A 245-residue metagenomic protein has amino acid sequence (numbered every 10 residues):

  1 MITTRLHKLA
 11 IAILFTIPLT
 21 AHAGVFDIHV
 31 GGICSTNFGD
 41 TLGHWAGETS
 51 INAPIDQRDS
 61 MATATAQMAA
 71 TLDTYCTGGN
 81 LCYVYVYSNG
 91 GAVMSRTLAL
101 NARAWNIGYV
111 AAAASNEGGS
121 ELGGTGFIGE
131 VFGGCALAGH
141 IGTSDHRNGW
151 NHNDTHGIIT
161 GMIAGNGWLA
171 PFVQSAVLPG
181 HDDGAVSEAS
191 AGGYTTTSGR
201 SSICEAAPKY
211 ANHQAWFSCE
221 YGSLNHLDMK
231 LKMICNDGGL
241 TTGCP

Functional and structural regions predicted by a protein language model:
I2-A10: Bacterial N-terminal signal peptides that target proteins for export
A10-P18: Bacterial N-terminal signal peptides
A23-C82, G118-E121, I128: Active-site catalytic motif of lipid deacylating hydrolases and related acyltransferases
I28-G31, Y85, A113, I163: Short hydrophobic segments within beta-strands
I33-S35, G91, N116-G118, G167-A170: Short, solvent-exposed loop/turn segments at secondary-structure junctions
T65-G157: Serine-dependent carboxylesterase/thioesterase catalytic core of lipase-like alpha/beta-hydrolase/SGNH enzymes
N153-P245: C-terminal catalytic-base region of ester-bond hydrolases, centering on the histidine of the charge-relay
